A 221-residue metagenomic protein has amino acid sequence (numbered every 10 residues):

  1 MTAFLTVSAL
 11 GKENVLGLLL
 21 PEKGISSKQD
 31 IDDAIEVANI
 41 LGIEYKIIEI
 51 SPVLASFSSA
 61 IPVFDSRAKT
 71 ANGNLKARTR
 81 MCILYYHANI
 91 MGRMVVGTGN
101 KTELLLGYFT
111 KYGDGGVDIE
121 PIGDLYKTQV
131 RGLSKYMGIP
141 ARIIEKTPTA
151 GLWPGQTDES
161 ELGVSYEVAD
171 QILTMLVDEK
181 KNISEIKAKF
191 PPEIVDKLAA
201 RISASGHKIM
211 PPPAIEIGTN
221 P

Functional and structural regions predicted by a protein language model:
M1-S8, E13-L19, K23-D30, E36-P221: ATP/NTP-dependent adenylation/nucleotidyl-transfer catalytic domains that generate, transfer, or process NMP-activated
